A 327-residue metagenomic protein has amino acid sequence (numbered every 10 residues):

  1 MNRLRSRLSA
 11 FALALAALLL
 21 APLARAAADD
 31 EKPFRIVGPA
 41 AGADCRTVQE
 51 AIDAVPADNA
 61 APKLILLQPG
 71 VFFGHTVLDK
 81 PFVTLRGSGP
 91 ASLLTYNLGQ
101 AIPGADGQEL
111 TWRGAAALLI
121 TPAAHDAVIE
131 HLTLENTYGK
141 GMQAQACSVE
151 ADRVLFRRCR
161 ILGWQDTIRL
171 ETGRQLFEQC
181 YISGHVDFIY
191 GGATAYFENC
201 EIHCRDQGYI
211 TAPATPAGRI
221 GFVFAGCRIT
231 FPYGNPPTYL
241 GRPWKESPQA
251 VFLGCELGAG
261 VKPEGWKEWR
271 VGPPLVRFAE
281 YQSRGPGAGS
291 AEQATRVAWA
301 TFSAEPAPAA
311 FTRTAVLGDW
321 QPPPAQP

Functional and structural regions predicted by a protein language model:
M1-R3, A21, E31: General helical secondary-structure elements
N2-A12: Bacterial N-terminal signal peptides that target proteins for export
A10-A21: Bacterial N-terminal signal peptides
L23-A26: Sec/Tat signal peptide C-region and signal peptidase I cleavage site
D29-P327: Sequence-level preference for short, compositionally simple segments enriched in small aliphatic or small polar residues
